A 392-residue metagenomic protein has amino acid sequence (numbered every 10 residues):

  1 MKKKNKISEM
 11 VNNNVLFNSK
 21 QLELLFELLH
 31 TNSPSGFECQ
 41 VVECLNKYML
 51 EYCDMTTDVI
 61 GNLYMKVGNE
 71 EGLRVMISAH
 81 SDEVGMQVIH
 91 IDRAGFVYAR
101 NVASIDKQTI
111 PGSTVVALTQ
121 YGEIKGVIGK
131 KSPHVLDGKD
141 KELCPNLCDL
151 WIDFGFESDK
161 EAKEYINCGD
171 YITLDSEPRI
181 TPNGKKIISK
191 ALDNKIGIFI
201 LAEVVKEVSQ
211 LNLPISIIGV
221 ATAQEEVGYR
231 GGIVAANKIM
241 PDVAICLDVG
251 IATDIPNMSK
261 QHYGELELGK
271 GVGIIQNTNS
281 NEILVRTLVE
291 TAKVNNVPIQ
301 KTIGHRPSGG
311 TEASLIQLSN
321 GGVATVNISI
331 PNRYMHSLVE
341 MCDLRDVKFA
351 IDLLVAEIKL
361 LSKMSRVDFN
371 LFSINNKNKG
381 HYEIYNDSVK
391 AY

Functional and structural regions predicted by a protein language model:
M1-Y392: N-terminal hydrophobic/helix-forming segments and targeting peptides
